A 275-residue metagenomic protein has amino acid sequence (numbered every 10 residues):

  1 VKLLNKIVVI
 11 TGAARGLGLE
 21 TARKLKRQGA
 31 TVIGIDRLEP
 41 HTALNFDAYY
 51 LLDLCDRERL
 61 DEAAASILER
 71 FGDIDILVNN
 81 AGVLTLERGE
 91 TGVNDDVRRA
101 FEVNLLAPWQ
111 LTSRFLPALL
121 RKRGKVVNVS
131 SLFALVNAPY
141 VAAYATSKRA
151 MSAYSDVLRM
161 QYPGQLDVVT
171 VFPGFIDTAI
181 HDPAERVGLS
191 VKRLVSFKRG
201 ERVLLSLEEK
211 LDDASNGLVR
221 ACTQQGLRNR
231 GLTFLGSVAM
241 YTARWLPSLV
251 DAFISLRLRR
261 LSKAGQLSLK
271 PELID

Functional and structural regions predicted by a protein language model:
A14-R15: Conserved glycine-rich cofactor-binding loop
L52-E62, N94: The beta1-alpha1 cofactor-binding region of Rossmann-like NAD(H)/NADP(H)-dependent oxidoreductases
N80-T85: Conserved NAD(P)H cofactor-binding loop of Rossmann-fold oxidoreductase domains
R88-R98: Substrate-binding pocket helix/loop in short-chain dehydrogenase/reductase
T112, S147: Active-site helix of classical SDR
S131: Residue(s) in the substrate-gating loop at a strand-loop-helix junction that position the organic substrate next
M160-F234: SDR active-site lid
